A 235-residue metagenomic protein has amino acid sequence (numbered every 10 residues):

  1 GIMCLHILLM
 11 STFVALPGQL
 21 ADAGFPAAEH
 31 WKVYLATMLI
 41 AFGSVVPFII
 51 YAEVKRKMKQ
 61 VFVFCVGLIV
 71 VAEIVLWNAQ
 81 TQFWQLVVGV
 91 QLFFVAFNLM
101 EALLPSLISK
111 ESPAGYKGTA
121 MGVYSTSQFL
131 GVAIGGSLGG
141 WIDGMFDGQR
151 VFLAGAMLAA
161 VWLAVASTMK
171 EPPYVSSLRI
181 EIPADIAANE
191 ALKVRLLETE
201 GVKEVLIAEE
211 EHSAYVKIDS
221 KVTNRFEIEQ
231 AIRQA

Functional and structural regions predicted by a protein language model:
C4-F13: Conserved extracellular-gate-facing transmembrane-helix segments in secondary transporters
V14-H30: Short amphipathic helix-loop junctions that connect adjacent transmembrane helices in Major Facilitator Superfamily/SLC
G43-M58, D143: Helix-to-loop junctions at the C-terminal end of transmembrane segments in multipass secondary transporters
Q60-V75: Structural signature of the two symmetry-related core transmembrane helices
W84-L99: Hydrophobic core of transmembrane alpha-helices in multi-pass small-molecule transporters, especially MFS/SLC-type
L99-S112: Intracellular juxtamembrane helix-capping segments at the cytosolic ends of symmetry-related transmembrane helices
A114-Y124: Loop-to-transmembrane helix entry/capping segments in MFS-fold secondary transporters and related SLC/MFSD carriers
W141-A159: A membrane-interface helix-boundary motif in multi-pass transporters
